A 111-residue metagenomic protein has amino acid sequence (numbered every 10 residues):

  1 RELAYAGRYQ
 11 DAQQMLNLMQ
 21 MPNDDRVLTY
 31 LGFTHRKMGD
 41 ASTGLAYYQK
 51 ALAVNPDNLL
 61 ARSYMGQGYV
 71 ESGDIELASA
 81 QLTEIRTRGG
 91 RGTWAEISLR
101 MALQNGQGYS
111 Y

Functional and structural regions predicted by a protein language model:
R1-Q20: Alpha-helical segment of the N-proximal tetratricopeptide repeat
Y5, K37-M38, E71, R88 (+1 more regions): Register position in tetratricopeptide repeats
M19-P22, V54, T87-R91: Structural marker of alpha-solenoid helical repeat scaffolds
V27-T29, A61, A95: TPR alpha-solenoid repeat register
Y30, Y64, S98-A102: Canonical tetratricopeptide repeat
